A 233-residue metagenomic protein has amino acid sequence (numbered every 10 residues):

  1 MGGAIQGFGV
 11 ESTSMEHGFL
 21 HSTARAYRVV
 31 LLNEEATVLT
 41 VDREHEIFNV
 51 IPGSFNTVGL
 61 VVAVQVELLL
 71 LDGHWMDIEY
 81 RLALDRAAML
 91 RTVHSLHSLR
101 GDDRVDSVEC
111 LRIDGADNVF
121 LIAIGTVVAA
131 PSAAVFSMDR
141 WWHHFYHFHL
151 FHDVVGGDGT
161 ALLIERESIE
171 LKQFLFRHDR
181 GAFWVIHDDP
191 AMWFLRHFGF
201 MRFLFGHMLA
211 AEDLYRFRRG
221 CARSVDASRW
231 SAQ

Functional and structural regions predicted by a protein language model:
M1-Q233: Noncatalytic alpha-helical scaffold of FAD-dependent oxidoreductases
